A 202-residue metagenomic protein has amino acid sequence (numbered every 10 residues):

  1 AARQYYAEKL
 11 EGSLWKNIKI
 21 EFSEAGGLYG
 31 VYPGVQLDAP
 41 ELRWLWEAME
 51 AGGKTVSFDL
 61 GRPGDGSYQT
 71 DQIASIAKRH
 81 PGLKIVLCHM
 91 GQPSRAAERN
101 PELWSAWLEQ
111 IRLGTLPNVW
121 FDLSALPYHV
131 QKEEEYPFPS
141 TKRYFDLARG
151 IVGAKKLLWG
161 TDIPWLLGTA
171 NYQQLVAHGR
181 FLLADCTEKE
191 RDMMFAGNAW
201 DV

Functional and structural regions predicted by a protein language model:
A1, F22: A short, structured active-site edge motif that brings together acidic residues
A2-L10, A106: Short, acidic/polar
A2-R3, Q69-T70, T169-Q173: Conserved strand-to-helix beginnings and helix N-cap segments that scaffold or border functional pockets
K9, M49, H89, F121 (+3 more regions): Conserved, mostly hydrophobic/aromatic
K16, E24, Y32-L158: Catalytic pocket-lining loop regions of alpha/beta-barrel enzymes, especially the amidohydrolase/enolase/GH5 lineages
D146-L158, L166-V202: Mid-to-C-terminal alpha-helical segments outside catalytic/metal-binding sites
